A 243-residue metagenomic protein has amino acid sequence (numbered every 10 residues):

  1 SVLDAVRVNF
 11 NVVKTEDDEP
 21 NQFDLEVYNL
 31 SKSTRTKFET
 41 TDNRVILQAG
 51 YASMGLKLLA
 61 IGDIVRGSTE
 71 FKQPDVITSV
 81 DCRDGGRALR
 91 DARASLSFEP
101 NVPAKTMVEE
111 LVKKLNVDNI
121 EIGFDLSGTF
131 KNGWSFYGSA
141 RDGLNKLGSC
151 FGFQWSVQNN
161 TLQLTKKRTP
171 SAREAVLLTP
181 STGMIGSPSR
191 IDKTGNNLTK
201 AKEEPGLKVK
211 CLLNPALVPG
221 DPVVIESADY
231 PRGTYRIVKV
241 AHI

Functional and structural regions predicted by a protein language model:
S1-T40, R83-R87, A175-I243: Juxtamembrane "anchor/assembly" segments of surface/extracellular structural proteins
V2-F10, G62, N116-E121, Q158: Acidic, Ser/Thr- and Gly-enriched intrinsically disordered low-complexity segments
E19, F23-N29, T41, C82 (+3 more regions): Amphipathic, non-transmembrane alpha-helical segments in extracytoplasmic/periplasmic proteins
L30-N116: Surface-exposed cap/loop segments at beta↔alpha junctions
A60, N160, G233: Residues that flank catalytic or metal-binding motifs in active/ligand-binding sites
I61-E70, R168-P170, R236-I243: Short, compositionally biased
R66, D75-R87, L115-P188: Short beta-strand-centered interaction patches in the first periplasmic/extracellular domains of large envelope
